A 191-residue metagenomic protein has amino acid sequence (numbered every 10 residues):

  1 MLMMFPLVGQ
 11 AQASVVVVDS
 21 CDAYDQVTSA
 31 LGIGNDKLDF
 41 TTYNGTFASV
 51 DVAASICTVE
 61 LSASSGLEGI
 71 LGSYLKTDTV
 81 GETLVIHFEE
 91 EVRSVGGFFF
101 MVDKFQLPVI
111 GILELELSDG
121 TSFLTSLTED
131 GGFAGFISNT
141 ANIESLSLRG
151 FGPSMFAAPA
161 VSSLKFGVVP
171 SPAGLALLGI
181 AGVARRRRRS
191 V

Functional and structural regions predicted by a protein language model:
M1-S14: Sec-dependent, cleavable N-terminal signal peptides
V8, I110, P172-G174: Intrinsically disordered, low-complexity segments enriched in proline/serine/threonine
A13, F136-I137, L175, R186: Short stretches within intrinsically disordered, low-complexity N-terminal or propeptide regions
S14-V168: Surface-exposed, well-ordered secondary-structure segments
V169-R186: A short, hydrophobic C-terminal helix/tail in secreted or cell-surface proteins
R188-V191: Short, charged juxtamembrane terminal tails flanking transmembrane helices
